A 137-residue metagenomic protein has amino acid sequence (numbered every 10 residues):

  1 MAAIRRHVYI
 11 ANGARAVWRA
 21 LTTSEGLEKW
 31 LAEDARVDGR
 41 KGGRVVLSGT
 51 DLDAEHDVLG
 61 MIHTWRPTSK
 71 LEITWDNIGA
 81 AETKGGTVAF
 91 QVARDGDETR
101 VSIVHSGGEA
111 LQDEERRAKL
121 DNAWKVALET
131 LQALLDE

Functional and structural regions predicted by a protein language model:
A2-A14, A93-R94: Aromatic-glycine hotspot motif
R5-R6, A16, E25-L59, K70: Short beta-edge strand/loop motif at the mouth of beta-sheet-based domains
V17, L27, V45, I62 (+4 more regions): Hydrophobic pocket/interface hotspot
A20-L21, W65: Conserved catalytic core of Hanks-type protein kinase domains
L21, L31, W75, L135: Short, flexible helix/strand-to-coil boundary loops that buttress conserved ligand/catalytic motifs in alpha/beta
T22, T99: Ser/Thr-centric signal marking residues that sit in or immediately flank functional binding/regulatory motifs
R36, L52-D97, S106-E109: Hydrophobic-ligand binding "helix-grip"
G79, G107-E137: A conserved amphipathic terminal alpha-helix motif
